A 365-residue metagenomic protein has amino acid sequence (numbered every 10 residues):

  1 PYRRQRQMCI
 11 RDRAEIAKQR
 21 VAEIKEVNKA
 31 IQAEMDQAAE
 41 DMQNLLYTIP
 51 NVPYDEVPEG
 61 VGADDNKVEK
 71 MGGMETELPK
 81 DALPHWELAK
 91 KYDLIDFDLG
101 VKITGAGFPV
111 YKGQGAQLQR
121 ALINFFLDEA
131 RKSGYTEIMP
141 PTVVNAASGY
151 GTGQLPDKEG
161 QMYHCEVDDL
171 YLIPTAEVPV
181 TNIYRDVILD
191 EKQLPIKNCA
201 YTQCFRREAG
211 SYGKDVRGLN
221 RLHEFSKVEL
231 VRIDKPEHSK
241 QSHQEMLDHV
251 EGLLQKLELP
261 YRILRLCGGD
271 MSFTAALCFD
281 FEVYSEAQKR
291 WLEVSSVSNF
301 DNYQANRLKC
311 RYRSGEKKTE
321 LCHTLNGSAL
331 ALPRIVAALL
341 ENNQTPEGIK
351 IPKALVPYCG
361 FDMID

Functional and structural regions predicted by a protein language model:
P1-R6, I10: Single conserved hydrophobic/aromatic residue that forms the stacking wall/gate of nucleotide- or nucleobase-binding
Q7, E59, T142-V144: Short secondary-structure junction/hinge motifs that connect adjacent elements
R11-G105: Phosphate/adenylate-binding "loop-and-lid" substructures adjacent to NTP/NAD/dNTP-binding pockets in NTP-dependent
M71-D365: TRNA-recognition modules of translation machinery and tRNA-sensing kinases, especially anticodon-binding
